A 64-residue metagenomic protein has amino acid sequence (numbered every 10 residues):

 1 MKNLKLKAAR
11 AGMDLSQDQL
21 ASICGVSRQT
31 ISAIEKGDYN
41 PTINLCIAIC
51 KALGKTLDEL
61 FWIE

Functional and structural regions predicted by a protein language model:
M1-N3, E64: Absolute protein N-terminus
N3-L4, R28, I43-C46: Short alpha-helical elements of helix-turn-helix
L4-I23: Short basic helix-loop element that most often maps to the first helix and adjoining turn of HTH DNA-binding modules
G12, K51, W62-E64: Short, charged recognition helix plus adjacent turn of helix-turn-helix-like nucleic-acid-binding domains
D18, Q29, D58: Key DNA-contact positions within bacterial/archaeal DNA-binding proteins
V26-Y39: Recognition helix of helix-turn-helix/homeodomain-like DNA-binding domains that insert into the DNA major groove
N44-E59: DNA major-groove recognition helix of helix-turn-helix/homeodomain DNA-binding modules
